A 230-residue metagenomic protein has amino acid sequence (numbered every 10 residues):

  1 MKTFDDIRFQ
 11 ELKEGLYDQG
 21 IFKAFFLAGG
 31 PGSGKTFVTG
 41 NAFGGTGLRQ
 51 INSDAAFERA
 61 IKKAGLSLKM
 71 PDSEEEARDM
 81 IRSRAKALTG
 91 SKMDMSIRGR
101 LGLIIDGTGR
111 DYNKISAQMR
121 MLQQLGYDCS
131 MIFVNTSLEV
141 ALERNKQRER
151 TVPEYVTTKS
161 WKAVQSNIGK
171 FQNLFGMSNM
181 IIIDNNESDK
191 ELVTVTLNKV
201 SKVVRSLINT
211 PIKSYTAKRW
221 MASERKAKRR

Functional and structural regions predicted by a protein language model:
M1-L16: N-terminal pre-Walker A segment at the start of P-loop NTPase domains
G15-F22, M95-I97: Phosphate-binding P-loop
A24-F26: Short hydrophobic/aromatic beta-strand immediately N-terminal to the Walker A/P-loop
G30-P31: The conserved Walker
F37-L101, N113: Conserved substrate/cofactor phosphate-moiety recognition/catalytic segment in nucleotide-dependent phosphotransferases
D106-I115: Acidic, metal-coordinating catalytic cores used for nucleic-acid/nucleotide bond scission and strand-transfer chemistry
Q123-R144: Conserved phosphate-donor/acceptor-positioning beta-strand/loop module used by diverse small-molecule
L138-R230: Conserved GTP-binding G-domain of TRAFAC-class P-loop NTPases and closely related GTPase folds
